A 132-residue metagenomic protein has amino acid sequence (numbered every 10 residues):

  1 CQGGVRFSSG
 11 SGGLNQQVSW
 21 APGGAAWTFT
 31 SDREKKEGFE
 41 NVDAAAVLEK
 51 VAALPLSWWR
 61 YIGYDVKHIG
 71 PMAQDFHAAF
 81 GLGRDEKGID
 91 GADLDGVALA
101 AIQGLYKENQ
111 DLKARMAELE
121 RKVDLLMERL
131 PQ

Functional and structural regions predicted by a protein language model:
C1-E40: Small/polar residue-rich beta-strand/coil "junction" motifs that cap repeat-based extracellular fibers
A26-R33, A53-L56, F80: Short acidic (Asp/Glu) and glycine-rich catalytic loops that position anionic groups and cofactors
S31-E34, G38, L82-Q132: C-terminal intramolecular chaperone/auto-processing assembly modules
S31-N41, S57-I69: Active-site-adjacent substrate-recognition loops and nearby beta-strands within hydrolase catalytic domains
E34, A46-E49, P71: Generic recognition of short, well-ordered alpha-helical interface segments
E40-A53: Periplasmic N-terminal gating module of Gram-negative TonB-dependent outer-membrane receptors
G70-P71, G96: Short aromatic/basic micro-patch
F76: Active-site-adjacent helical/loop segments in soluble small-molecule enzymes
